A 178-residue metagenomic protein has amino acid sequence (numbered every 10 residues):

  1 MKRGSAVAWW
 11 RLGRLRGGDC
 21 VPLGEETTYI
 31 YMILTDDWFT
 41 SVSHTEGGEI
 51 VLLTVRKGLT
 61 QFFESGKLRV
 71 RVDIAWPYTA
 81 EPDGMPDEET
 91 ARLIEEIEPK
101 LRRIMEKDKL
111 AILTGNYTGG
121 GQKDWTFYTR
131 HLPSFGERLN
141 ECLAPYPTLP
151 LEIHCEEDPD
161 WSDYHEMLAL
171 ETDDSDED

Functional and structural regions predicted by a protein language model:
R3, C20-K100, E106-T114, R130-P133 (+1 more regions): Charge-rich, low-complexity segments
W9-W10: Tryptophan (W) side chains
L68-V72, G121-K123, L149: Residues at beta-strand starts and edge strands
G115-G121: A short beta-turn/loop motif at secondary-structure boundaries
K123-T129: Short cationic amphipathic helices and targeting signals
P133-T148: Helical (often loop-to-helix) elements that flank the catalytic cores of nucleotide-handling enzymes
A144-E171, D176-D178: Conserved short beta-strand edge segments in small beta-sheet-based binding/regulatory domains
